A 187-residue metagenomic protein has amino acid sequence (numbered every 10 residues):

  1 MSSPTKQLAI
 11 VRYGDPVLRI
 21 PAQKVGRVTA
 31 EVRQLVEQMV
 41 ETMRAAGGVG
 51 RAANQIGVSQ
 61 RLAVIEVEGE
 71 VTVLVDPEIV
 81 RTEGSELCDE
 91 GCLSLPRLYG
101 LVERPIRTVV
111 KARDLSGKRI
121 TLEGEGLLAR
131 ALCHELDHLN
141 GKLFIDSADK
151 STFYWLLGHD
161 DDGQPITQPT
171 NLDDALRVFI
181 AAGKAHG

Functional and structural regions predicted by a protein language model:
M1-G187: Positively charged
